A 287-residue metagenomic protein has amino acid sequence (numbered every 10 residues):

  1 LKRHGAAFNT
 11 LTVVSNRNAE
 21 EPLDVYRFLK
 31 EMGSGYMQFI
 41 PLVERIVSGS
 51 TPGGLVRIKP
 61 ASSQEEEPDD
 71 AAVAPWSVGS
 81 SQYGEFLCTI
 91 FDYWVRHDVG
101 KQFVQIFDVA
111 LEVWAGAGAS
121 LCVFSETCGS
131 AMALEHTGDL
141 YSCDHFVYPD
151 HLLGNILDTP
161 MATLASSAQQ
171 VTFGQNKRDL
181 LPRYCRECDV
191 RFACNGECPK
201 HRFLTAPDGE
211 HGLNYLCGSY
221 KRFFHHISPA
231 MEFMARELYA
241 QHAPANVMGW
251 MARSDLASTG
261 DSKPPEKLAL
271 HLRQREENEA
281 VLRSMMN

Functional and structural regions predicted by a protein language model:
K2-V123, T127, V147-Y148, L152-I156: Radical SAM enzyme [4Fe-4S]-AdoMet core and its adjacent flexible, acidic and glycine-rich loops/tails across
A6, S34, V99, Q169-Q170 (+2 more regions): Generic structural signal for secondary-structure transition and capping sites
F8, T159, G196: Glycine-centered loop/turn positions within well-structured domains that cap or flank conserved ligand/cofactor-binding
V99-I106, Y141, F173-G174, G196-E197: Acidic/polar loop patches that form or flank catalytic/metal-binding clefts of enzymes that bind anionic ligands
A119, V147-V190: Membrane-interface junctions of multi-pass transporters
T137-L140, Y148-H151, L180-N287: Radical SAM enzyme core and accessory elements
